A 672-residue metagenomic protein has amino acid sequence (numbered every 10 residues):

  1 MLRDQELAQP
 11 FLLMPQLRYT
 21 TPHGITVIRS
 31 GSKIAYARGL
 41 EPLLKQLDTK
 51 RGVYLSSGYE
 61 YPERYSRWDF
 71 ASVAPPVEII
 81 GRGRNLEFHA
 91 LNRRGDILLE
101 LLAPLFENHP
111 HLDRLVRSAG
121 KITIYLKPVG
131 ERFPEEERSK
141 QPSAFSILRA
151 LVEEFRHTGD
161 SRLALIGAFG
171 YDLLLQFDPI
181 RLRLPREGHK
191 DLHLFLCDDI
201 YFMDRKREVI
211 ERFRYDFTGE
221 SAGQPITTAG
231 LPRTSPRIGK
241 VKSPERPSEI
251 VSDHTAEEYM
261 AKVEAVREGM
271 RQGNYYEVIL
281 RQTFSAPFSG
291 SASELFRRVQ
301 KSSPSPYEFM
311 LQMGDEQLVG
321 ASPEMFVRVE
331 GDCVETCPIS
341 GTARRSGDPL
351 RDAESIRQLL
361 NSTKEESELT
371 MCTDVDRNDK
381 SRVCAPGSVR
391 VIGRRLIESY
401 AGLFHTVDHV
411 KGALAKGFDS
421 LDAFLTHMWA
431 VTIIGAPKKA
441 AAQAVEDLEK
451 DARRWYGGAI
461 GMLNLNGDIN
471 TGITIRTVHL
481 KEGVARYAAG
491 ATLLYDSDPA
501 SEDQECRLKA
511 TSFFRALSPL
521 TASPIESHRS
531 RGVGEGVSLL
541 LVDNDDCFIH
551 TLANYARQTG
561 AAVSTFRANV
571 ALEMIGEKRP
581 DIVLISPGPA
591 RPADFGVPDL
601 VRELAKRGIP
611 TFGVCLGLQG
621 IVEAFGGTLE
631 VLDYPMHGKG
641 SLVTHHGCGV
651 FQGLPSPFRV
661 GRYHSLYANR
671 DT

Functional and structural regions predicted by a protein language model:
L2-G534: Extended alpha-helical targeting/anchoring segments, especially N-terminal organellar/secretory targeting helices
E41-K45, F296, A442, A553 (+3 more regions): Short amphipathic alpha-helical segments and helix-helix/interface helices
P287, R382, T551-L552, D594-G596 (+1 more regions): Short glycine-/acidic-enriched loop or helix-start segments at secondary-structure transitions that form or flank
G458, G647-T672: Catalytic beta-strand/loop cores that center a nucleophilic Ser/Cys/Thr and support acyl-enzyme chemistry
F514-G596, E603-I609: N-terminal beta1-alpha1 cap of cysteine-dependent amidohydrolase-like domains
E577-G653, P657-R659: Cysteine-nucleophile active-site neighborhood
